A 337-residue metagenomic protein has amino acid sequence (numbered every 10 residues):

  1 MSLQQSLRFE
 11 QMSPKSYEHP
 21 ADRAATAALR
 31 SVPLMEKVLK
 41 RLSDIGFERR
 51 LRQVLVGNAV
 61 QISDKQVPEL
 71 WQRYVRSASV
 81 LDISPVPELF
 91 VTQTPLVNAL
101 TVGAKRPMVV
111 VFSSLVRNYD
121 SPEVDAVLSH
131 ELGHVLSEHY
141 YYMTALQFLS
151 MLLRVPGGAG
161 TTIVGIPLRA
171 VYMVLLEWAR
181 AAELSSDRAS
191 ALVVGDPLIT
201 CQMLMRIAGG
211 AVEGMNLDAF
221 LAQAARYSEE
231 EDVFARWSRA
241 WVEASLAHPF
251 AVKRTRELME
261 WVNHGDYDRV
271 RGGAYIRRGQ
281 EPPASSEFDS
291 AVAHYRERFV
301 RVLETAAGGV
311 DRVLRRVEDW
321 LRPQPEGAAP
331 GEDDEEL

Functional and structural regions predicted by a protein language model:
M1-R52, L192, D196-L198, Q202-L337: Cytosolic-facing loops and C-terminal tails of multi-pass membrane proteins
S2-T144: Peri-catalytic and regulatory segments of divalent metal-dependent proteins
W71, E183, V252-T255: Amphipathic alpha-helical transducer elements in NTP-driven molecular machines
Y74-A78, D125, A179-C201: An active-site-proximal "capping" alpha-helix that borders the catalytic cofactor pocket
N98-L100, V155-G158, G210-N216: Secretory-pathway/luminal and periplasmic proteins that interact with or process carbohydrate-rich
H139-R169: Post-HEXXH active-site segment of zinc metalloproteases
I163, P167-A182, V193: General secondary-structure propensity
